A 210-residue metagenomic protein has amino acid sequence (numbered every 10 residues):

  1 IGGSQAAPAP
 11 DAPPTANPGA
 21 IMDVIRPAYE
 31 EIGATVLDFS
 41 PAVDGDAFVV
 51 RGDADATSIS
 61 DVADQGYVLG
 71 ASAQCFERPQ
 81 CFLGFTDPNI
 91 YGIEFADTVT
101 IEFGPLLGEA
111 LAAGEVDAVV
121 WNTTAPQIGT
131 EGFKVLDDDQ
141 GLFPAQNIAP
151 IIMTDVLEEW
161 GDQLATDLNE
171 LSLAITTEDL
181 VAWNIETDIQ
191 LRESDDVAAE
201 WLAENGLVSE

Functional and structural regions predicted by a protein language model:
I1, G66-V68, L106-W121: Alpha-to-beta junction loops
I1-A54, D138-F143: Short, glycine-/small- and polar/acidic-enriched structural segments that line small-molecule recognition paths
I1-G3, D53-A56, Q74-E77, T124-I128 (+1 more regions): Solvent-exposed loop/turn segments at secondary-structure junctions within structured extracellular/periplasmic domains
P10-P13, A34-V36, A47-V49, V68-C75 (+3 more regions): Second-shell loop/turn segments in exported
P41-G108, R192-D196: Bilobed "Venus flytrap"/periplasmic-binding protein-like clamshell domains and structurally analogous long
G45-A54, Q146-G161: A bilobed periplasmic-binding-protein/Venus flytrap-type ligand-binding module shared by bacterial periplasmic
F76-R78, G84, Q163-E210: An extracytoplasmic/periplasmic, membrane-proximal ligand-sensing/linker region
A112-A145, A149: Internal helical hairpin/lid segments
